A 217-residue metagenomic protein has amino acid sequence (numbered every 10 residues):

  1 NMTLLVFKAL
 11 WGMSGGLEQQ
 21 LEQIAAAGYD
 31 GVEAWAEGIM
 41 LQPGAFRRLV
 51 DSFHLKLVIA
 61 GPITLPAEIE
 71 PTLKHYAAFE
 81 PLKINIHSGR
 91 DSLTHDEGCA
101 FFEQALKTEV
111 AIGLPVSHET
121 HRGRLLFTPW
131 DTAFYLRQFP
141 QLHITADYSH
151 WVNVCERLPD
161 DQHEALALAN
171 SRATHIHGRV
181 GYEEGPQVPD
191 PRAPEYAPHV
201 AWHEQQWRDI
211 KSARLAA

Functional and structural regions predicted by a protein language model:
N1-A77: N-terminal pre-domain/capping segments
N1-A9, V32-A34, L55-G61, L82-I86 (+4 more regions): Hydrophobic faces of well-ordered beta-strands that scaffold small-molecule active sites in alpha/beta enzyme cores
L10-G12, A36-M40, I63-L65, S88-S92 (+4 more regions): Active-site-proximal loop/turn and secondary-structure-junction residues that shape catalytic pockets, frequently
G16-Q19, T64-P71, L93-F101, F127 (+2 more regions): Alpha-helix N-cap and loop-to-helix initiation/capping positions
G44-H54, A100-A111, A165-L168: Catalytic-core regions built around general acid/base machinery
L57, G61-I144: Active-site acidic/histidine proton-transfer and metal-coordination neighborhood in alpha/beta enzyme cores
A111-A193: Acidic/histidine-rich catalytic cores of soluble enzymes
E164, P198-A217: A short, acidic, amphipathic alpha-helical segment used as a generic capping/interface helix at domain edges
